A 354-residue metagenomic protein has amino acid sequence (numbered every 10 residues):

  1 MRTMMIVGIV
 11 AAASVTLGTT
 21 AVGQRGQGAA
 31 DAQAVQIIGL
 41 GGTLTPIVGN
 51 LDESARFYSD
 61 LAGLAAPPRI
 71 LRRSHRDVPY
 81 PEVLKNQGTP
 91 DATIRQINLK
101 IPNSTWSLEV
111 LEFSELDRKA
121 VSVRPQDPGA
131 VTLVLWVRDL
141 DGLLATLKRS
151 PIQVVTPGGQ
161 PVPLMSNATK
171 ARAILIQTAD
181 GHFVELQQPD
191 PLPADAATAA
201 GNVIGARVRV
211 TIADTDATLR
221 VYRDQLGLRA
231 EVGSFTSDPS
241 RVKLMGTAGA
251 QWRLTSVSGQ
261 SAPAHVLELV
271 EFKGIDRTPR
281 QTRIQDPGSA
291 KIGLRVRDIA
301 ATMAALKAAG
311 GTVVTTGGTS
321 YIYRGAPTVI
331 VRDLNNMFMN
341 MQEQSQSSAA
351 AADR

Functional and structural regions predicted by a protein language model:
M1-M4: Positively charged n-region of N-terminal signal peptides that target proteins for export
V7-T16: Bacterial N-terminal signal peptides
Q24-Q36, R69-I70, S107-L111, T132-L135 (+6 more regions): Vicinal oxygen chelate
V35-V48, D52-P102, E109-E112, D117 (+3 more regions): An N-terminus-focused feature that recognizes amino-terminal "leader" regions
G41, P128-T132, G205-R207, S289-A290: Eukaryotic phosphotyrosine signaling hubs
T45-N50, R209-D214, V296: Conserved beta-strand-loop-alpha-helix junction that forms the acyl-donor binding cleft
D60, A92-K100, L116, I176 (+7 more regions): Long compositionally biased, domain-poor regions of proteins
R73-P90, S234-A250, R277: Short, flexible, glycine-rich and Lys/Arg-enriched loop motifs at helix boundaries that contact anionic partners
